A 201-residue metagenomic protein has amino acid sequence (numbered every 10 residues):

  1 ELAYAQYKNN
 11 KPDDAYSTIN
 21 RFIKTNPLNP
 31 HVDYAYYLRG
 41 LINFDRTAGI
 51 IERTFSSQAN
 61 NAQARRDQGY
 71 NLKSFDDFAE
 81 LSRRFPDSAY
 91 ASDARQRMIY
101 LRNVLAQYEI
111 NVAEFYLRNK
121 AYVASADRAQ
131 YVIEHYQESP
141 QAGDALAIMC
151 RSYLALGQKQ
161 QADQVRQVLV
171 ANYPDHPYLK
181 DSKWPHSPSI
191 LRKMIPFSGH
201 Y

Functional and structural regions predicted by a protein language model:
E1-Y201: Acidic, polar-rich low-complexity tracts and alpha-helical solenoid repeat scaffolds
